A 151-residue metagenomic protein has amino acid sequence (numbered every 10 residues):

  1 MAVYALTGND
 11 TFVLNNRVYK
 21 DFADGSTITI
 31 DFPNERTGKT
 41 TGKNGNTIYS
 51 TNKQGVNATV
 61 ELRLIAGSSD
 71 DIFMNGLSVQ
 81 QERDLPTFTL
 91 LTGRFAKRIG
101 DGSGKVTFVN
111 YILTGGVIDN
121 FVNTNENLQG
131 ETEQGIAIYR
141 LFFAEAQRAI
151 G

Functional and structural regions predicted by a protein language model:
M1-M74, T114-I136: Solvent-exposed edge beta-strands and adjacent loop segments that serve as assembly or binding interfaces
V3, V106-V117, R140-E145: A general structural signal for short secondary-structure boundary/capping elements
T59-R63, T92-R94, I138-F142: Beta-strand secondary-structure signal
D70-I72, D101-S103, Q147-A149: Residue-level signal for secondary-structure boundary sites
G76-Y111: Short, acidic/charged, Gly/Pro-enriched secondary-structure junctions
G135-G151: C-terminal or internal capping secondary-structure element at the end of a domain, subdomain, or sheet
